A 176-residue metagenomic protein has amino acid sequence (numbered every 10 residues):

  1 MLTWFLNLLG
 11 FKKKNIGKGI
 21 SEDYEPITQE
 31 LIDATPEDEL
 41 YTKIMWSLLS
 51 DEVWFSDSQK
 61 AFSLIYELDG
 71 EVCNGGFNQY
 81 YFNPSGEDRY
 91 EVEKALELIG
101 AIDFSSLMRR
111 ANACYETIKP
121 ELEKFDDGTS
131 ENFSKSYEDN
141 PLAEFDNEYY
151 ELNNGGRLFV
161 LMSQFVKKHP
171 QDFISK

Functional and structural regions predicted by a protein language model:
N7-I65, D69-N74, N78-R89, A95-K176: Extended, alpha-helix-rich binding/interface surfaces that flank or overlap catalytic cores and mediate recognition
